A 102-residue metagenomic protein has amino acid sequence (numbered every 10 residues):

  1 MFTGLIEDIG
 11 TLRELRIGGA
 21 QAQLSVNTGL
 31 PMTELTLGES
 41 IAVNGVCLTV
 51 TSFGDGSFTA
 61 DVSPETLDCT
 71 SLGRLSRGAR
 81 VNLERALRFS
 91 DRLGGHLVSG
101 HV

Functional and structural regions predicted by a protein language model:
M1-V102: Conserved loop->alpha-helix
